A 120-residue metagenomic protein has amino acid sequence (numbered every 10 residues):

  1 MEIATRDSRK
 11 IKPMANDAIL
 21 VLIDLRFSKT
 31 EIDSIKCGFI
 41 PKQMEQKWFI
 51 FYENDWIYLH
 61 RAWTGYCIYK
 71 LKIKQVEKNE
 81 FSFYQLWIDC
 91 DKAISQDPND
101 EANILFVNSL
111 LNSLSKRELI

Functional and structural regions predicted by a protein language model:
M1-W56: Negatively charged, low-complexity tracts enriched in Asp/Glu with abundant Ser/Thr
T30, F39, E53-N54, K78-F83 (+1 more regions): A structural signal for the main folded, soluble domain(s) of proteins
K47-F51, W63, D89, I94: Generic detector of bulky aromatic hydrophobic side chains
I57-A62: Short beta-strand segments that buttress and anchor functional surface loops
G65-C67: Short, surface-exposed beta-strand-loop junctions and turns on beta-sheet-rich folds
K70-N79: Low-complexity, glycine/alanine/valine/leucine- and proline-rich hydrophobic stretches
E80-I120: Polybasic, proline/glycine-rich intrinsically disordered low-complexity segments
